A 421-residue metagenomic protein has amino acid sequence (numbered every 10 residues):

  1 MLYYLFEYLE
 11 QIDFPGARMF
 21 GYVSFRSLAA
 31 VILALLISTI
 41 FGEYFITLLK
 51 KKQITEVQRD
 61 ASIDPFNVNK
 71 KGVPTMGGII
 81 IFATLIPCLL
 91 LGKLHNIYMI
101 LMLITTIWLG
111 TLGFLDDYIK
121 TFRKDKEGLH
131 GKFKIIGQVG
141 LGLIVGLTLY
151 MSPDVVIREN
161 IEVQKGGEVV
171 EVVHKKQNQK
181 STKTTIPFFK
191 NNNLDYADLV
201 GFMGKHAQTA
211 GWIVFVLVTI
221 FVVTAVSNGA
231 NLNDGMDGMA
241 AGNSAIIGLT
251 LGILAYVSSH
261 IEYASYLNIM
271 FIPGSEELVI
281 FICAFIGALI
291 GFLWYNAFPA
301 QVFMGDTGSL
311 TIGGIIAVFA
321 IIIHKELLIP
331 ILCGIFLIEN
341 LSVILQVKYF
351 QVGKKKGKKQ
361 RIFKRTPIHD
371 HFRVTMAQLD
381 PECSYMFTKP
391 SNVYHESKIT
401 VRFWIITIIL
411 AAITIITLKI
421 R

Functional and structural regions predicted by a protein language model:
L2-Y44, A83-T111, L143-T184, V214-R421: Alpha-helical transmembrane segments
F20, K71, P187, N191-A210 (+1 more regions): Short aromatic-rich membrane-water interface segments that cap or initiate transmembrane helices in multi-pass membrane
E43-A61: Membrane-interface helix-loop junction between the first two transmembrane segments
R59-V73, K126-G137: Juxtamembrane helix-capping/reentrant segments at transmembrane boundaries
A61-K70, K124, V200-Q208, S265-P273 (+1 more regions): Short juxtamembrane and helix-loop transition motifs at transmembrane-helix boundaries in membrane proteins
K124, G128-L129, K134-I136, G140-L141 (+1 more regions): Extended accessory regions or peripheral subdomains of proteins
